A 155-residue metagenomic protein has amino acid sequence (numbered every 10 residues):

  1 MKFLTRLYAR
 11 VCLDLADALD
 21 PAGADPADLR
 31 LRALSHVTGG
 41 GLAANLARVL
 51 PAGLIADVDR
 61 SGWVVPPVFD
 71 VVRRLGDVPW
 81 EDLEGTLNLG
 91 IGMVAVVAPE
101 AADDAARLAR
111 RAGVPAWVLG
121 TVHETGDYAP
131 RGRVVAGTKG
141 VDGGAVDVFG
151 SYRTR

Functional and structural regions predicted by a protein language model:
K2-R155: Glycine-/charge-enriched secondary-structure boundary and capping motifs
